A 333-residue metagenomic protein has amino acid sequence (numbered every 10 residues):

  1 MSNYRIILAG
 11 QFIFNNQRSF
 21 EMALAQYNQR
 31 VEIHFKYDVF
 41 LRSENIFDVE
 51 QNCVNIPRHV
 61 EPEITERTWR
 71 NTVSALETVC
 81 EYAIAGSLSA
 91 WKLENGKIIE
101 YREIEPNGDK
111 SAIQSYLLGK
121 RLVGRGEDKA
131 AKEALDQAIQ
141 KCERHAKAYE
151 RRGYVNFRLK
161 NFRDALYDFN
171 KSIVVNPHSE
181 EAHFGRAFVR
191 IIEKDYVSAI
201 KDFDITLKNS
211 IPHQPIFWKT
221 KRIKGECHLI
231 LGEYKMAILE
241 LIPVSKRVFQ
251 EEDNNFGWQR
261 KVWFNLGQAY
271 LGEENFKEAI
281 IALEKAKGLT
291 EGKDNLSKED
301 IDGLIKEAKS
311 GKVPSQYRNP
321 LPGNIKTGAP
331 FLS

Functional and structural regions predicted by a protein language model:
E105-N161, Y167: Alpha-helical segment of the N-proximal tetratricopeptide repeat
A112, A146-K147, E180-E181, Q214-W218 (+3 more regions): Helix-start (N-cap) detector for alpha-helical repeat units in TPR-like alpha-solenoids, especially tetratricopeptide
K141, V175, N209-H213, R247 (+3 more regions): Structural marker of alpha-solenoid helical repeat scaffolds
